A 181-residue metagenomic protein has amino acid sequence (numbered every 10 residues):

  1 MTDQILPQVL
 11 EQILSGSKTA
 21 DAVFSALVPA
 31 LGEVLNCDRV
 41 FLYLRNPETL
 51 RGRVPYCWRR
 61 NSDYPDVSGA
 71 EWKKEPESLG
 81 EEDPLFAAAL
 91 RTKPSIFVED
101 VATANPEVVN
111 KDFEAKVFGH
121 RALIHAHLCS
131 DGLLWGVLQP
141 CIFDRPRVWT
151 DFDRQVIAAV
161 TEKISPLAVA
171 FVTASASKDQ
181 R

Functional and structural regions predicted by a protein language model:
M1-A26, E33, A170-R181: Signal-transmission linkers at sensory-effector interfaces
E11-S15, L27-N36, L42-N46, L90 (+1 more regions): Short regulatory alpha-helical segment in sensory/regulatory domains of signaling proteins that mediates
F41-E77: GAF sensory/regulatory domain recognition with acknowledged cross-activation on helical regulatory dimers
F86, L128-F143: Sensory-domain boundary capping and coupling elements
A87-I96, T103-P106: Soluble sensory domains of the PAS superfamily and closely related sensory modules
E99-A122: Signal-transducing coupling segments at domain and membrane junctions
R121-C129: A short, aliphatic-rich beta-strand micro-motif
I142-V160, L167-A176: Regulatory loop-to-helix N-cap segments in sensory/regulatory domains that couple ligand/signal detection
